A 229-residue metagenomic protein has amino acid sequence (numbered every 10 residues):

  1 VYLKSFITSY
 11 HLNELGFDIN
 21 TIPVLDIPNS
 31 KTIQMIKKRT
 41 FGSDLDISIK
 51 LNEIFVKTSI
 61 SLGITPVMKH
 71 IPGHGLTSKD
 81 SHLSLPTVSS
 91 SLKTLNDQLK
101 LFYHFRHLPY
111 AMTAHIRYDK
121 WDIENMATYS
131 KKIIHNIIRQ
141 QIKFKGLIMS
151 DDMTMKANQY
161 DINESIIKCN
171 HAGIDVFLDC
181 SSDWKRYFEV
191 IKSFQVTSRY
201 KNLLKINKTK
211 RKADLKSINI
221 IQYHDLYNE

Functional and structural regions predicted by a protein language model:
V1-Y10, E14, S43-L51, K93-N96: Glycine-rich anion/phosphate-binding loops
N13-D18, M35-R39: Active-site-facing alpha/beta catalytic cores
D18-P23, D175-F177: Divalent metal-dependent hydrolysis catalytic cores, especially in the metallo-beta-lactamase
L25-M35: Short, conserved phosphate-binding/catalytic loop or strand-edge motifs used in phosphoryl-/nucleotidyl-transfer
K37-D46, L85-L92: Flexible, glycine/proline-enriched loop segments at strand-loop-helix junctions that form or flank small-ligand binding
E53-S193, T197-K201, T209-K212, D225: Second-shell residues forming the walls of enzyme active-site clefts
S217-E229: C-terminal extensions of enzymes
